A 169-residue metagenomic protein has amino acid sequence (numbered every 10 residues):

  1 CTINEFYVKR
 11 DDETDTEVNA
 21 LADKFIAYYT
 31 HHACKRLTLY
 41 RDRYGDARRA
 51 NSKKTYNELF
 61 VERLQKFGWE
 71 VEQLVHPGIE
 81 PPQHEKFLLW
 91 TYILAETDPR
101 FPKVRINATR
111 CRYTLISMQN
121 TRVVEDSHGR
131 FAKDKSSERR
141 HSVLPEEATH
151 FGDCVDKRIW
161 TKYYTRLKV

Functional and structural regions predicted by a protein language model:
C1-R140, T165: Mg2+-dependent endonuclease catalytic cores in nucleic-acid-processing enzymes, primarily RNase H-like
L37-Y40, T149-I159: Phosphate/NTP-binding elements of NTP-utilizing enzymes
H141-P145: Outer-membrane beta-barrel pore domains
I159-V169: Acidic two-metal-ion nuclease catalytic site recognized across multiple nuclease folds, prominently DnaQ/RNase D-T
